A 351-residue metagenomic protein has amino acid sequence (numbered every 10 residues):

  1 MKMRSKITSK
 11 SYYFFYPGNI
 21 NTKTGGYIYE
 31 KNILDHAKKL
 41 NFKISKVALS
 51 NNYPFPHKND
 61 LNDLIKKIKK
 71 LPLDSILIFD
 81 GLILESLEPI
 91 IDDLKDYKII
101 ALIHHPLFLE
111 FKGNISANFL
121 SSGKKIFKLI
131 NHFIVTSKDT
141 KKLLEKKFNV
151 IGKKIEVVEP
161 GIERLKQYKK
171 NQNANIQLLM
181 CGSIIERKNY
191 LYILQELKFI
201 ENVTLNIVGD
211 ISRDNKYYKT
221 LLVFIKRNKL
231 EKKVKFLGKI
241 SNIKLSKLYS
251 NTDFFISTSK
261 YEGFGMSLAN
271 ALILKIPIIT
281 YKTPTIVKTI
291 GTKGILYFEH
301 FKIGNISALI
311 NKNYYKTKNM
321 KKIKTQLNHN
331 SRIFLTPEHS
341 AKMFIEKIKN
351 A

Functional and structural regions predicted by a protein language model:
I115-F133: Membrane-proximal helix-turn-helix segments that form the acceptor-binding/catalytic region of lipid-linked
D139, G161: Carbohydrate-associated surface elements
N171-K188, L194-I200, N206-V208: Conserved donor-binding/catalytic core segment of Leloir-type glycosyltransferases
L205-L222, G238-K239: Glycosyltransferase donor-sugar binding loop
K239-I240, K247-T252: Short alpha-helical donor nucleotide-sugar binding micro-motif in glycosyltransferases
K260: Aromatic "clamp/platform" in nucleotide-sugar-dependent glycosyltransferases that forms part of the donor/acceptor
P277-T280, V287: Short hydrophobic beta-strand element within catalytic cores of glycosyltransferases and related nucleotide-activated
I295-G304, K312-K318: Conserved acidic donor-binding segment of nucleotide-sugar-dependent glycosyltransferases
